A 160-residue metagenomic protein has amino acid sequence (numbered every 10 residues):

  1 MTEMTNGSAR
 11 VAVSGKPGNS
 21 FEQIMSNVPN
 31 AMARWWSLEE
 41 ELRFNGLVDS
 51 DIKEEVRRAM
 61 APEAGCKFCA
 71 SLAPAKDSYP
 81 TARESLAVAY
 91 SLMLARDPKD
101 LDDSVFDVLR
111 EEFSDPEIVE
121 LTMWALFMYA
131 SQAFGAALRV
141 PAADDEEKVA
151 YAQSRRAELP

Functional and structural regions predicted by a protein language model:
M1-P160: Hydrophobic alpha-helical segments
